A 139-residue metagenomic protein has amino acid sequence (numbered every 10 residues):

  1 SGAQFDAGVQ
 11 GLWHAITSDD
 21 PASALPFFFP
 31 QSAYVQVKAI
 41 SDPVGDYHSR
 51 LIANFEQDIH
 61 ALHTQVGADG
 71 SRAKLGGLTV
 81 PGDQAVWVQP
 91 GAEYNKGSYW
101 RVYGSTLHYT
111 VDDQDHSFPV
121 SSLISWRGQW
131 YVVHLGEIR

Functional and structural regions predicted by a protein language model:
G2-D19: Short, aromatic-enriched amphipathic alpha-helices that serve as compact interaction elements
L12-I16, I59-V66, L107-Y109: Hydrophobic, Leu/Ile/Phe/Ala-enriched alpha-helical segments that form helix-helix packing faces
L12-I16, L25, W130-V132, E137: Conserved catalytic-core segments centered on acid/base and nucleophilic motifs
S18-A33, H116-G128: Short, solvent-exposed linear motifs at loop/edge-of-secondary-structure regions
A22-K96: Short solvent-exposed beta->alpha transition segments
V66-R139: Exposed beta-sheet edge and beta->alpha loop/turn motif
